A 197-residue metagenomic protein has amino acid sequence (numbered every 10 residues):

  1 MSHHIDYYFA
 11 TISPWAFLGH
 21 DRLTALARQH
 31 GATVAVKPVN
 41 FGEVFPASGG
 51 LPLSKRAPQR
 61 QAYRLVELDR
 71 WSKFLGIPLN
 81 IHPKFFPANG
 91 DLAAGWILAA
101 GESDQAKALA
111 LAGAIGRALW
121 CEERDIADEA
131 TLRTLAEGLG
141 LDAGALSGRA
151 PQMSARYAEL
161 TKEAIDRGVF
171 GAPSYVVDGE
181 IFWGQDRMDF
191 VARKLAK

Functional and structural regions predicted by a protein language model:
H3-D6, I12-A32, E102, A110 (+1 more regions): C-terminal cap of thioredoxin/glutaredoxin-like
T11, F17-L119: Structural alpha/beta surface segment adjacent to cysteine/selenocysteine redox centers across thiol/disulfide enzymes
